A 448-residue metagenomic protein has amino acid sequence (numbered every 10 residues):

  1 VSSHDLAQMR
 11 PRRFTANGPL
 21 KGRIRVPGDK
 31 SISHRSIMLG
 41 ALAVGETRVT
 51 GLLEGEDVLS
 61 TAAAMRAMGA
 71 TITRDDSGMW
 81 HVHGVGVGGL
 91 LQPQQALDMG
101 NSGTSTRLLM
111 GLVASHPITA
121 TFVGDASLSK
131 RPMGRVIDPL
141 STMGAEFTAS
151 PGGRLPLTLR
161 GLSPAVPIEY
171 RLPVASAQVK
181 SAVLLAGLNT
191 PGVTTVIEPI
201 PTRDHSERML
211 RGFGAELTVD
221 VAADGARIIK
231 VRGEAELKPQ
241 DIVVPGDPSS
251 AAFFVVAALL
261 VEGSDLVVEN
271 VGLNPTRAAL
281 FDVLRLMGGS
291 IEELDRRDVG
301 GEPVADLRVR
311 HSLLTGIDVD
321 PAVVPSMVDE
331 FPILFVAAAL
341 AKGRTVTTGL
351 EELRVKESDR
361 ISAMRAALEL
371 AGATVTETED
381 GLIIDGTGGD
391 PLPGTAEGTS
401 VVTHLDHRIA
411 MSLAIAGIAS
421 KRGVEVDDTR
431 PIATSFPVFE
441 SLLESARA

Functional and structural regions predicted by a protein language model:
V1-A448: Structural preference for solvent-exposed beta-strand-turn elements and adjacent flexible terminal/loop segments within
